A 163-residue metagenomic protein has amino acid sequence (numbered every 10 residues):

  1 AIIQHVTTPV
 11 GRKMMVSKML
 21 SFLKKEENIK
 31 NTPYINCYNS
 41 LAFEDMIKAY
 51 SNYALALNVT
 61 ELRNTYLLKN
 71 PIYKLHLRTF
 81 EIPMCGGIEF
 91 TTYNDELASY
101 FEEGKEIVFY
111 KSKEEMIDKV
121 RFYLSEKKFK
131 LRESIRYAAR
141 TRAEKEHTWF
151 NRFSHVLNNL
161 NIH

Functional and structural regions predicted by a protein language model:
A1-L97, E103: Nucleotide-sugar donor-binding catalytic core of glycosyltransferases
Y66-N70, V108, R152: Active-site loop segments of alpha/beta catalytic cores
H76, I107-K113, Y123-K127: Conserved acidic donor-binding segment of nucleotide-sugar-dependent glycosyltransferases
F101, V120: Short, flexible helix/strand-to-coil boundary loops that buttress conserved ligand/catalytic motifs in alpha/beta
M116: Catalytic phosphate/metal-binding cores of nucleic-acid and nucleotide-processing enzymes, i.e., regions that mediate
L124-K128, L157-H163: Short, hydrophobic alpha-helical segments
K130-N158: A charged, aromatic-enriched C-terminal amphipathic alpha-helix characteristic of glycosyltransferases across folds
